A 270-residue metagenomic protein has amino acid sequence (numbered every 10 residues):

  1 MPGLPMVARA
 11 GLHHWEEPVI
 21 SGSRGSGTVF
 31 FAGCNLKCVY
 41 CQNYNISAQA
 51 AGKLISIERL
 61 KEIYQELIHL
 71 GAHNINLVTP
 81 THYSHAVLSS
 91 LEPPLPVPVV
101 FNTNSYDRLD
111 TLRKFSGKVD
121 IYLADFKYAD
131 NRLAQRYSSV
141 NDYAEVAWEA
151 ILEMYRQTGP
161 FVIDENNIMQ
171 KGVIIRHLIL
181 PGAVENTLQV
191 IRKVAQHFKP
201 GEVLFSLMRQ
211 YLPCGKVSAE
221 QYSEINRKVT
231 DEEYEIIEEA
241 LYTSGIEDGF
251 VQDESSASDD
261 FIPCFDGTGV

Functional and structural regions predicted by a protein language model:
M1-Y122, D130-R132: Conserved Radical SAM active-site core
G27, I75, V99-F101, Y122-A124 (+3 more regions): Hydrophobic faces of well-ordered beta-strands that scaffold small-molecule active sites in alpha/beta enzyme cores
I46-R59, V78-S89, L133-Q157, A183-L188 (+1 more regions): Conserved non-cysteine loop/helix-boundary elements of the Radical SAM core domain that shape
S47, S84, Y106-R108, F126-A144 (+3 more regions): Conserved radical SAM core fold
E62, E66, H85-S89, P93 (+6 more regions): Alpha-helical scaffolding segments of alpha/beta enzyme cores, especially the outer helices of TIM-barrel or partial
L91-E92, F115-S116, S138-N141, P263-T268: Short low-complexity, flexible loop/linker segments enriched in glycine and/or proline with clustered acidic
L109-N166: Aromatic-anchored, glycine/proline-accented short structural segments that stabilize local strand-turns or short
P160-V270: Auxiliary Fe-S-binding modules of radical SAM enzymes
